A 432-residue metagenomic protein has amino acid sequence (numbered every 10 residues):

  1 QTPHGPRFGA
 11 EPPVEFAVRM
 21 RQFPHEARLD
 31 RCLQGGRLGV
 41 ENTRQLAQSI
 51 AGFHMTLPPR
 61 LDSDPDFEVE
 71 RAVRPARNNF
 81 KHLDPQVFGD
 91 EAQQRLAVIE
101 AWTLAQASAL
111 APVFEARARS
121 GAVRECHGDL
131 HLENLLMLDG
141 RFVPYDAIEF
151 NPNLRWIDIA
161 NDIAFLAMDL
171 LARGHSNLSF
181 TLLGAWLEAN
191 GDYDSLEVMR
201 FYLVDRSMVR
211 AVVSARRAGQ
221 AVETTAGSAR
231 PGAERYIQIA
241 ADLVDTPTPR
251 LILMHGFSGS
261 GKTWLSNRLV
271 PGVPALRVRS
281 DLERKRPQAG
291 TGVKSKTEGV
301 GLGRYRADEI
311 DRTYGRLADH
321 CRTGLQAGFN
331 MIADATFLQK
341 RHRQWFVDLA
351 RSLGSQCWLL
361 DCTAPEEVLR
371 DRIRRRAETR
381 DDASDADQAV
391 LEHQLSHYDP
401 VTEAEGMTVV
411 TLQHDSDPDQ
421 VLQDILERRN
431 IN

Functional and structural regions predicted by a protein language model:
G5-L132, L136-R250: ATP-dependent phospho-/nucleotidyl transfer catalytic cores
M254: Hydrophobic anchor at the beta1->P-loop junction of P-loop NTPases
F257-S258: The conserved Walker
K262: Conserved lysine of the Walker
L265: Hydrophobic positions on the alpha1 helix immediately C-terminal to the Walker A/P-loop
V270-F329: Conserved substrate/cofactor phosphate-moiety recognition/catalytic segment in nucleotide-dependent phosphotransferases
A289, K296-D308, R351-V401: A glycine- and Lys/Arg-enriched "phosphate-lid" helix/loop adjacent to the NTP-binding pocket of small-molecule kinases
E378-L426, I431-N432: Small-molecule kinase domains that catalyze NTP-dependent phosphoryl transfer to phosphate-bearing small molecules
